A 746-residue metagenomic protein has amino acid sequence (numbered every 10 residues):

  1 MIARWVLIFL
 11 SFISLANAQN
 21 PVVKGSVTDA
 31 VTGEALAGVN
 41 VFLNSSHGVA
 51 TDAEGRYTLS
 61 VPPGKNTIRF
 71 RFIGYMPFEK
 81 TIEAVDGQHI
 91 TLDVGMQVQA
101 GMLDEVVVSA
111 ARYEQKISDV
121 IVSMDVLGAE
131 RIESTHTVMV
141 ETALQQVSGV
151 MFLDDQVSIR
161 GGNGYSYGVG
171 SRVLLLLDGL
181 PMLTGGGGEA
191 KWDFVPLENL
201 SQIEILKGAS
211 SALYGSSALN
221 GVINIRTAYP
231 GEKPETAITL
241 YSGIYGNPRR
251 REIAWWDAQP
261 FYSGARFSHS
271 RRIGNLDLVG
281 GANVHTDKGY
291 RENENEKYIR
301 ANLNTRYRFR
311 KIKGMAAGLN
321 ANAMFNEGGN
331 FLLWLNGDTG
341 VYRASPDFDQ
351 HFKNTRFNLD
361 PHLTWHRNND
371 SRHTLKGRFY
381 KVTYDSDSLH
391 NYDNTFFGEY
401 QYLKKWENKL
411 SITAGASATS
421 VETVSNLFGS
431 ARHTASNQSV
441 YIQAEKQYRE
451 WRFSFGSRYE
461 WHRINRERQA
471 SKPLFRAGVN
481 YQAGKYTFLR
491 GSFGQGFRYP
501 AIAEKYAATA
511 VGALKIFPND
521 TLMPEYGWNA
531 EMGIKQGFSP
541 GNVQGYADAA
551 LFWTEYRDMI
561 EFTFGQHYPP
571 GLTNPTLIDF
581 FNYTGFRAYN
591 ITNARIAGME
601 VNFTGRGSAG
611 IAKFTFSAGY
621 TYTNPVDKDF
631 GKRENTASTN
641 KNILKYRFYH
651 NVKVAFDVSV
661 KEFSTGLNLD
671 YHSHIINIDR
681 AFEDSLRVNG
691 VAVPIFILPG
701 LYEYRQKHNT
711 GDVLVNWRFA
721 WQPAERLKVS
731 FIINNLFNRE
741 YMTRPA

Functional and structural regions predicted by a protein language model:
S26-T32, N40-F42, R71-M76, V85 (+1 more regions): Short, acidic, small-residue-rich periplasmic hinge/interaction motif at the N-terminus of Gram-negative outer-membrane
Y57-S60, L180-A209: Short acidic/polar hinge/loop motifs at secondary-structure boundaries that mediate gating or recognition
M124, E141-L180, T184: Extracytoplasmic beta-strand/coil segments of soluble accessory domains associated with Gram-negative outer-membrane
F194-T239: A beta-strand signature from Gram-negative outer-membrane beta-barrel systems, especially the internal plug domain
T239, F552-E555, N574, F580-A681: Gram-negative outer-membrane beta-barrel transporters
D287-N302, R306-F397: Flexible loop and strand-edge segments within Gram-negative outer membrane beta-barrel domains
A321, L363, E407-T413, S425-E555 (+1 more regions): Structural signature of Gram-negative outer-membrane beta-barrels, strongest in the C-terminal barrel of TonB-dependent
T374-Y384, R490, M523-G585, Y589 (+1 more regions): Membrane-embedded beta-barrel scaffold of Gram-negative outer-membrane proteins
